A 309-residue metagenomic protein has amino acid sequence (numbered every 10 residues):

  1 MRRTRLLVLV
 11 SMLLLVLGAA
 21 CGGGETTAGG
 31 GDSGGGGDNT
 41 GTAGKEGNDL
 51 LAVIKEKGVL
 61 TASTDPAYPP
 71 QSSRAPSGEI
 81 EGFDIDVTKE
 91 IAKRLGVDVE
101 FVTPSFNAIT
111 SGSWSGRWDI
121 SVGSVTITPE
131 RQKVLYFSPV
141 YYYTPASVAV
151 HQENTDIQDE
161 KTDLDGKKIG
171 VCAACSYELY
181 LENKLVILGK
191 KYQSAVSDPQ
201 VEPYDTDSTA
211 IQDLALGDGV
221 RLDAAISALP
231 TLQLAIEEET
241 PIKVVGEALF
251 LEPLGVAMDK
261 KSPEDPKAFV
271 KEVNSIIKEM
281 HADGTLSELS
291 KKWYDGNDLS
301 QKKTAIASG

Functional and structural regions predicted by a protein language model:
G18-D38: Bacterial lipoprotein signal-peptidase II cleavage site
G22, D38-G41, D86-R94, Q152-N154 (+4 more regions): Extended ligand-binding regions for polar small-molecule ligands
D38-S124, E272, M280: Extracytoplasmic small-molecule ligand-binding "clamshell" domains of the periplasmic binding protein/Venus flytrap
P66, Y143-V150, Q233-S275, Y294-G309: Periplasmic-binding protein-like
T88-L95, Y177-D205, E237: Ligand-binding cleft/hinge of the Venus flytrap
V97-S111, V125-P129, K133-E178, E182-L185: A conserved helix-loop-strand patch within extracytoplasmic ligand-binding domains of the periplasmic binding
E100-S111, D156-I157, A195-D213, E252: Short helix-initiation/N-cap motifs at beta->coil->alpha
N107-A108, V125-V134, Y180-N183, I187 (+1 more regions): A ligand-binding cleft/hinge motif common to bilobed small-molecule-binding domains
